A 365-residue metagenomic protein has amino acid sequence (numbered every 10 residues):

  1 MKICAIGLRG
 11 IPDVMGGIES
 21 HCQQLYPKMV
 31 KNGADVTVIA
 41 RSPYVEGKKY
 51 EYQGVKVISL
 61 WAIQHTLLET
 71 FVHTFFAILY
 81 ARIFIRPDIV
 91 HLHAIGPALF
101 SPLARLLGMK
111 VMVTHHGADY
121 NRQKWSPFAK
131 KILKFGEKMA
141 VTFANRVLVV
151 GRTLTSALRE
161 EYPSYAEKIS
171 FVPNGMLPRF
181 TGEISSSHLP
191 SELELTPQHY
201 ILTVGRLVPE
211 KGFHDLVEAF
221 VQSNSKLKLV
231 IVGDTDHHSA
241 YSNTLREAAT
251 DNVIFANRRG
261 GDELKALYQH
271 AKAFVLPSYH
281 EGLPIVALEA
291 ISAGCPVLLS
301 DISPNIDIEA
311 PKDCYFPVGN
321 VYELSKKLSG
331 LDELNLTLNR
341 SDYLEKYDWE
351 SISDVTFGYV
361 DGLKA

Functional and structural regions predicted by a protein language model:
S20, H199-Q222: A conserved mid-protein helix/loop that constitutes part of the nucleotide-sugar donor-binding site
E69-I83, P87-H115: An aromatic- and histidine-rich active-site surface loop
K134-E183, L195-Q198, T203: Donor nucleotide-sugar binding/catalytic pocket of nucleotide-sugar-dependent glycosyltransferases
S242-R259: Nucleotide-activated donor-binding/catalytic signature segment of Leloir-type glycosyltransferases, i.e., the conserved
R258-R259, A266-A271: Short alpha-helical donor nucleotide-sugar binding micro-motif in glycosyltransferases
Y279: Aromatic "clamp/platform" in nucleotide-sugar-dependent glycosyltransferases that forms part of the donor/acceptor
S292, P296-L299: Short hydrophobic beta-strand element within catalytic cores of glycosyltransferases and related nucleotide-activated
D313-Y322, L328-E333: Conserved acidic donor-binding segment of nucleotide-sugar-dependent glycosyltransferases
